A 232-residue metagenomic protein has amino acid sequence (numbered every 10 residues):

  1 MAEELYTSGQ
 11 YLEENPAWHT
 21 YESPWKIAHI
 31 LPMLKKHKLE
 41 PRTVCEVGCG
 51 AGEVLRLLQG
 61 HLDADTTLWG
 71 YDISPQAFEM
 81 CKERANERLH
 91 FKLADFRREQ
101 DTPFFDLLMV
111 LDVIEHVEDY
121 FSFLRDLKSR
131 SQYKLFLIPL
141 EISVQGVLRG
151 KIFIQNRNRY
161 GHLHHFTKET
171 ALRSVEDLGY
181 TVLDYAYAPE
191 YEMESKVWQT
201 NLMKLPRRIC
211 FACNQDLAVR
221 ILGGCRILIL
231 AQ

Functional and structural regions predicted by a protein language model:
M1-F104, L111, F121-D126, N158-Y160 (+3 more regions): Conserved N-terminal segment of class I S-adenosyl-L-methionine
E14, L137-H162: Short, glycine-/aromatic-enriched active-site segment of Class I SAM-dependent methyltransferases
M109-H116: Short catalytic micro-motifs in class I SAM-dependent methyltransferases
V117-E118, S131: Helix-to-beta-strand junctions that scaffold the AdoMet/dcAdoMet cofactor pocket in Class I SAM-dependent enzymes
D126-R130, L137: Conserved helix-to-beta-strand junction in the class I
L230-Q232: Short beta-strand-to-coil "C-cap" segments at the C-terminal boundary of structured domains/repeats, marking
